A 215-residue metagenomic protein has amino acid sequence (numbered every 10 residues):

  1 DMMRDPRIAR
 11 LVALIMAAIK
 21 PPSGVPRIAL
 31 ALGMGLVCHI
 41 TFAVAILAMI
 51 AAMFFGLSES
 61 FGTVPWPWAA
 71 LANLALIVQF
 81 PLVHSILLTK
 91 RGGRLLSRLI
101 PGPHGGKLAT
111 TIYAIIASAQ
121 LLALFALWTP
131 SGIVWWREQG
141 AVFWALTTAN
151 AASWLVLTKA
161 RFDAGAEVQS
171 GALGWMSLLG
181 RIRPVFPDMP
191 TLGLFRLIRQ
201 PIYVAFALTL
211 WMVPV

Functional and structural regions predicted by a protein language model:
D1-R4, P21, P67, P190 (+1 more regions): A general, composition-driven signal for non-globular sequence regions
M2-R27: Short, Lys/Arg-rich, polar N-terminal cytosolic tail immediately upstream of the first transmembrane signal-anchor
A9-R10, M16-A17, E59, P65 (+3 more regions): Short leucine-rich amphipathic alpha-helices used at interfaces
I19, F54, I100, Q120 (+1 more regions): Generic secondary-structure transition motif, activating predominantly at the C-termini of alpha-helices
S23-F42, L47, G56-A119: Alpha-helical transmembrane segments in multi-pass membrane proteins
F42, I46-A52, F80, L121-W128 (+1 more regions): Structural signal for membrane-spanning alpha-helices in multi-pass inner-membrane proteins, emphasizing helix cores
I50-A72, F125-W144, P214-V215: Helix-coil boundary and interhelical linker segments in multi-pass alpha-helical membrane proteins
T89-A109, T129-P214: Cytosolic-biased juxtamembrane loops and peripheral soluble domains of multi-pass membrane proteins
